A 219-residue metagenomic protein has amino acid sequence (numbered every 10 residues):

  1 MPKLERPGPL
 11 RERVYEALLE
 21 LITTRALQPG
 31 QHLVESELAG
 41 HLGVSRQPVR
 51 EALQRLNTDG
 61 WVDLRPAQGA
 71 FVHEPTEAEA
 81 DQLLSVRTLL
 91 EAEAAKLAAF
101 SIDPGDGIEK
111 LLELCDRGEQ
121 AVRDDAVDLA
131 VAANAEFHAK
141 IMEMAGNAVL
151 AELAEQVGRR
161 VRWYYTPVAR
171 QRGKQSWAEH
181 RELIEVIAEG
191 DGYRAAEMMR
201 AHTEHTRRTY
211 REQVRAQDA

Functional and structural regions predicted by a protein language model:
M1-F100, R207, R211-A219: Short linear motifs at protein or domain termini
P9, D106-E109, Q171-K174: Short helix-capping and inter-helix turn/linker motifs at the boundaries of alpha-helical repeat units
I22, A98, I102, V122 (+1 more regions): Hydrophobic residues in alpha-helical segments
N57-D63, Q156-R159, G173-K174: Mobile beta-alpha loop/short-helix "lid" or hinge segments that flank ligand
L83, G105-T166, W177-E185, R194-E204: Conserved amphipathic alpha-helical segments that form helical-bundle/coiled-coil interaction surfaces
